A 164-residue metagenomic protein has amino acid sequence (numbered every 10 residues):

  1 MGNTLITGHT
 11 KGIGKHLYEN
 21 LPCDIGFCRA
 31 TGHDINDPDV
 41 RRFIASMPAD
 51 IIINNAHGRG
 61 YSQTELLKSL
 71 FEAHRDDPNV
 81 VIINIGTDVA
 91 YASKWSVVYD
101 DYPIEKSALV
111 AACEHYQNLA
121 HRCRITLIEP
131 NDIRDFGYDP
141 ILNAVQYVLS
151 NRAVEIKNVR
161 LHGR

Functional and structural regions predicted by a protein language model:
L5-P22: N-terminal Rossmann NAD(P)H-binding glycine-rich loop of SDR-like oxidoreductase domains
P22-I44, G58-E65: Adenosine-cofactor binding site in Rossmann-like domains, unifying the SAM/SAH pocket of S-adenosylmethionine-dependent
D50-I53, S69, N79-G86, C123-T126: Conserved catalytic-site loops of classical short-chain dehydrogenases/reductases
I53-S62, G86-V89: Conserved NAD(P)H cofactor-binding loop of Rossmann-fold oxidoreductase domains
G58-V80: NAD(P)-cofactor binding segment of oxidoreductase domains
L67-F71, V110-Y116, V145: Short-chain dehydrogenase/reductase
R75, V81-L119, E129-F136: Catalytic loop of short-chain dehydrogenase/reductase
L127, D135-R164: C-terminal helical subdomain
